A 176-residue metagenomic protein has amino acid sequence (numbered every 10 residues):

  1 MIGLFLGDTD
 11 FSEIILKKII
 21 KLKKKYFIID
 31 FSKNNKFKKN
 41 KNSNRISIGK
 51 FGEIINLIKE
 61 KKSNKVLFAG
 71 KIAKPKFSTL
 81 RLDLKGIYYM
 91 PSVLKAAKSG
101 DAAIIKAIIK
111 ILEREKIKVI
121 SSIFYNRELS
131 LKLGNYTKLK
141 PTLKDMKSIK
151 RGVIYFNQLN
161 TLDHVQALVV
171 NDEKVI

Functional and structural regions predicted by a protein language model:
M1-F31: N-terminal basic/disordered segments at the start of proteins
L4-L6, I28-I29, V66-A69, V119-F124 (+1 more regions): General beta-strand structural signal in soluble alpha/beta enzymes
S12-E13, F51, P75: Short, well-ordered alpha-helical microsegments
D30-K50: N-terminal beta-loop-helix "entrance" segment that forms/cooperates in small-molecule cofactor or anionic ligand
N44-I58, K98-A102: Glycine-rich anion/phosphate-binding loops
K71-K74, K174: Short glycine-rich anion-binding loops that position phosphate/pyrophosphate groups of nucleotides and phosphorylated
S78-K98: A charged helix-plus-loop insertion that forms the helical arch/lid used to bind and gate nucleic-acid substrates
I108-S121, S130-I176: Internal active-site segments that recognize and position negatively charged phosphoryl groups and nucleotide moieties
